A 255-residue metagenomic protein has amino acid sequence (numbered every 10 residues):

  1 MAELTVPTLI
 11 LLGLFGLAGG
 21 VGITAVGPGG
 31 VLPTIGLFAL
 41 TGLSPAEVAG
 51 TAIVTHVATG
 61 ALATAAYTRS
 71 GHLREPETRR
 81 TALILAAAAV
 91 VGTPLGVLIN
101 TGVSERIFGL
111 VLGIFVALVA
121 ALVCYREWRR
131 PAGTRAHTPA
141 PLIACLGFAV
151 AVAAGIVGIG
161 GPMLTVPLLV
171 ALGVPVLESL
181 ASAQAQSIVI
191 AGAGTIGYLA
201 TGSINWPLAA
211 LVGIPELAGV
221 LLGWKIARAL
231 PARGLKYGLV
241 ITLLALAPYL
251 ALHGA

Functional and structural regions predicted by a protein language model:
M1-A25, L32-L40, S44-A46, A66-A153 (+3 more regions): Juxtamembrane transmembrane-helix boundary motif
A25-G27, G158: Short, solvent-exposed beta-strand/turn "edge" segments of beta-rich domains on protein surfaces
G30-V31, P162: Generic non-transmembrane alpha-helix signal with a bias for helix starts/N-cap capping motifs
P45-G50, L177-A181: Small-residue hotspots at the loop-to-helix junctions and early N-terminal turns of transmembrane alpha-helices
T51-R69: Transmembrane alpha-helices of multi-pass small-molecule transport proteins
A52-H56, A82, A183-S187, L208-A209 (+1 more regions): Short hydrophobic/aromatic, small-residue-rich stretches within specific transmembrane helices of secondary active
V57-A61, A117-A120, I188-G192, L244-A247: Small-residue-rich packing faces within the transmembrane alpha-helices of Major Facilitator Superfamily
I143-G197: Structural signal for alpha-helical transmembrane segments and their flanking helix-loop junctions in multi-pass
